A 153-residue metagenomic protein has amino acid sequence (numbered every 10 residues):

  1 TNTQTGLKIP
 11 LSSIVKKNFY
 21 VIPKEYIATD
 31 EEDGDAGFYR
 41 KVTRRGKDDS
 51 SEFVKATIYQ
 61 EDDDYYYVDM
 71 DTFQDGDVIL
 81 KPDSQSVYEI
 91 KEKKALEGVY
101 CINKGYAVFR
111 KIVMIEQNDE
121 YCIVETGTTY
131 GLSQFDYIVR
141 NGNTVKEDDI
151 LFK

Functional and structural regions predicted by a protein language model:
T1-F109, V113-K153: Edge-of-domain interaction segments
